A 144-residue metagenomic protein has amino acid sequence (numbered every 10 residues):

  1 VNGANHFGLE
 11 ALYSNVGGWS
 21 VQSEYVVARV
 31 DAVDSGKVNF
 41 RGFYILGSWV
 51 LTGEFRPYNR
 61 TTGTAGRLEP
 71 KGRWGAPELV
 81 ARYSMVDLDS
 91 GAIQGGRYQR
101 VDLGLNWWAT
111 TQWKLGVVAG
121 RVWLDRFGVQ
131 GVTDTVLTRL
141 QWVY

Functional and structural regions predicted by a protein language model:
V1-Y144: Outer-membrane beta-barrel pore domains
